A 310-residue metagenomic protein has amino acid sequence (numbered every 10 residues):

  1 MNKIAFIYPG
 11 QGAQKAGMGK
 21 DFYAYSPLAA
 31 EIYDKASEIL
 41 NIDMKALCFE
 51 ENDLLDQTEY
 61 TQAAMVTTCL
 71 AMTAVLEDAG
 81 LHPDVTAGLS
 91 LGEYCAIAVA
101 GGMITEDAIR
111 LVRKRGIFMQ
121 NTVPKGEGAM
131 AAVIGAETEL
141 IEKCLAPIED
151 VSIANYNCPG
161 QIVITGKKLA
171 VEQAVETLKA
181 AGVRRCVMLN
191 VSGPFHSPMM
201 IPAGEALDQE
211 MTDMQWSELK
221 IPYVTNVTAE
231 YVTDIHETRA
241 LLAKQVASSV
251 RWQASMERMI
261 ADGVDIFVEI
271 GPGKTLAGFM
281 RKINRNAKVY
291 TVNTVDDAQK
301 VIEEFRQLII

Functional and structural regions predicted by a protein language model:
N2-L140, L189, I266-D296: FabD-like malonyl-/acyl-CoA
Q11-A13, G101-A247: Alpha/beta catalytic cores of group-transfer enzymes, especially the acyltransferase/condensing modules of polyketide
Y23-A24, P147-I148, K179-A181, R281-R285 (+1 more regions): Short, solvent-exposed amphipathic alpha-helical segments in soluble enzyme and RNA/protein-processing domains
E77, K179, I260-A261: Non-catalytic positions within long, well-ordered alpha-helices that form the structural scaffold/packing of enzyme
T228, K288-I309: Short, flexible loop segments at boundaries between secondary-structure elements
S248-V264: A short, acidic, amphipathic alpha-helical segment used as a generic capping/interface helix at domain edges
